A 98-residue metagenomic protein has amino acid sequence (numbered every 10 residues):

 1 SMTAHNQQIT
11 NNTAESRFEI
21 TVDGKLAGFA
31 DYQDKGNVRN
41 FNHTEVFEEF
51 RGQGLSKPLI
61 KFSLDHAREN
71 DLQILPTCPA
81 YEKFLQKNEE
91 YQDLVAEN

Functional and structural regions predicted by a protein language model:
N12-A14, K35: Structural motif
S16-A27: Conserved beta-hairpin
E19, V38-N40: General beta-strand recognition
K25-Q33, N40: Conserved beta-strand in the GNAT
T44-R51: A short, internal acetyl-CoA/4′-phosphopantetheine-binding micro-motif in the GNAT/acyltransferase core
G52-S63: Conserved acetyl-CoA-binding loop-helix of GNAT-fold acetyltransferases
H66-N98: C-terminal structural segments of small proteins and small subunits
